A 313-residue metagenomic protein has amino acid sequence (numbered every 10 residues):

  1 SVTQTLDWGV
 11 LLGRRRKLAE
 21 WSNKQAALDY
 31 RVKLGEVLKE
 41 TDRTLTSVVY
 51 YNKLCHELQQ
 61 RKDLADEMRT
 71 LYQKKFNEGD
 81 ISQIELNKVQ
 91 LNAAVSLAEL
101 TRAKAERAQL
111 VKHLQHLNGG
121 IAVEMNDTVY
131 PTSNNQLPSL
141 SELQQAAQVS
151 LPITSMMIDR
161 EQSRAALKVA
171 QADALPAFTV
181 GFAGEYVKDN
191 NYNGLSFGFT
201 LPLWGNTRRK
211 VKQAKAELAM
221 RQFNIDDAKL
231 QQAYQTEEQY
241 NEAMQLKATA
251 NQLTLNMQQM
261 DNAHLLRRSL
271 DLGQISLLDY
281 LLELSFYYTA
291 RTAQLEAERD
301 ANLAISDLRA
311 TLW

Functional and structural regions predicted by a protein language model:
S1, L6, R14, D80-Q83 (+4 more regions): Bacterial Sec-pathway N-terminal export signals of envelope proteins
T3-L18, L28-G35, K39, K53 (+4 more regions): A glycine-/polar-enriched beta->alpha junction
L6, G184-K188, L201-L203, L312: Transmembrane beta-strands of outer-membrane beta-barrel pores
K33, V37-L58, K74, L110 (+3 more regions): Amphipathic alpha-helical coiled-coil segments
K33-V149, Q239-E242, L246, Y287: Periplasmic alpha-helical coiled-coil/stalk elements that build and connect Gram-negative outer-membrane
L175-Y186: Transmembrane beta-strand segments that form the barrel wall of outer-membrane beta-barrel proteins
D189-L195: Residues that define the transmembrane beta-barrel architecture of outer-membrane proteins
